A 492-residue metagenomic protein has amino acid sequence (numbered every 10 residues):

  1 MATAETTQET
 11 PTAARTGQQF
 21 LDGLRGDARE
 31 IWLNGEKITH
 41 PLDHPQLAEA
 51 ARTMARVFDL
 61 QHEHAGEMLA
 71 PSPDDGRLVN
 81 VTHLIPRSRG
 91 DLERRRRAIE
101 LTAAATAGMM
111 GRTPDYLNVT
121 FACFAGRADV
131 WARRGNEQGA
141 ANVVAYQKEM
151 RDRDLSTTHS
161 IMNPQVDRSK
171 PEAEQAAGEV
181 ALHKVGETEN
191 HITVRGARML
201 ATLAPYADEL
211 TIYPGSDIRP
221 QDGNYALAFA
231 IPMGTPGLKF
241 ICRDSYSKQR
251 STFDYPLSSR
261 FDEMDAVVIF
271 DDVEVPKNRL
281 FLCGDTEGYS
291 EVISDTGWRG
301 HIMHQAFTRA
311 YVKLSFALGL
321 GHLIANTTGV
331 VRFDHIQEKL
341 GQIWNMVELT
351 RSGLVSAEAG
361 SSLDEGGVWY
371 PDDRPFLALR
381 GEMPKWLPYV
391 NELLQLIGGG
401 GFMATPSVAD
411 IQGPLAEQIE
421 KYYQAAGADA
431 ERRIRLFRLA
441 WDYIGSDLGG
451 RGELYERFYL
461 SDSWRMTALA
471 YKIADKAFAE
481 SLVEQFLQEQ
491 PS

Functional and structural regions predicted by a protein language model:
T3-F58: N-terminal-proximal low-complexity accessory segments that begin disordered and transition into the first
T39-A103, E365, Y459-S461, A470: N-terminal low-complexity or amphipathic/hydrophobic leaders
A48, R52, K148-R151, V312-S315 (+3 more regions): Generic structural signal for well-ordered, non-transmembrane alpha-helical segments in soluble/cytosolic regions
A70-E209, G215-F229, G234, K239: Glycine-rich flavin
H159, P164-A306, Y471, D475-P491: FAD-binding core of flavoproteins
Q305-L363: Extended amphipathic alpha-helical segments enriched in small hydrophobics
Q337-G341, W369-L377: Short, charged, amphipathic alpha-helical segments
R374-S492: Alpha-helix capping/hinge segments and adjacent helical runs
